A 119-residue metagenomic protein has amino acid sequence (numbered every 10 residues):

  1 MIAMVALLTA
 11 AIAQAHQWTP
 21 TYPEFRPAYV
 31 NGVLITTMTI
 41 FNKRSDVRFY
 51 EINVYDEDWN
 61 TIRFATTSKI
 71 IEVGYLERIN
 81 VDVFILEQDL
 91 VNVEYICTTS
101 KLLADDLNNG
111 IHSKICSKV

Functional and structural regions predicted by a protein language model:
M1-A6: Sec-dependent signal peptide recognition, specifically the positively charged N-region followed immediately by
A10-I12: N-terminal signal peptide c-region/cleavage motif recognized by signal peptidases
A15-N31, F64: N-terminal edge beta-strand
V30-T37, N92-Y95: Short, solvent-exposed loop/turn segments enriched in Ser/Thr/Gly
T39-D46: Asparagine-centered strand-capping/turn motif at beta-strand->loop junctions
F49-E51, Y55-K69: Short beta-strand and strand-turn-strand segments in soluble, beta-rich domains
I62-L90: Intrinsically disordered, low-complexity Pro/Gly/Ser/Thr-rich segments with frequent PxxP/GP/PP motifs and embedded
E87-V119: Terminal connector regions
